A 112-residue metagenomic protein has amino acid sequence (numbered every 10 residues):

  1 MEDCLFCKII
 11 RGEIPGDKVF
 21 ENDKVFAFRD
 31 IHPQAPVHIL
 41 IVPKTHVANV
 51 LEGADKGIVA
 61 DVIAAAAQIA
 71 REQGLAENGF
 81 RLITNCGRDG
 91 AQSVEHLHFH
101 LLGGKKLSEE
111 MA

Functional and structural regions predicted by a protein language model:
M1-A112: HIT superfamily nucleotide-processing domains
